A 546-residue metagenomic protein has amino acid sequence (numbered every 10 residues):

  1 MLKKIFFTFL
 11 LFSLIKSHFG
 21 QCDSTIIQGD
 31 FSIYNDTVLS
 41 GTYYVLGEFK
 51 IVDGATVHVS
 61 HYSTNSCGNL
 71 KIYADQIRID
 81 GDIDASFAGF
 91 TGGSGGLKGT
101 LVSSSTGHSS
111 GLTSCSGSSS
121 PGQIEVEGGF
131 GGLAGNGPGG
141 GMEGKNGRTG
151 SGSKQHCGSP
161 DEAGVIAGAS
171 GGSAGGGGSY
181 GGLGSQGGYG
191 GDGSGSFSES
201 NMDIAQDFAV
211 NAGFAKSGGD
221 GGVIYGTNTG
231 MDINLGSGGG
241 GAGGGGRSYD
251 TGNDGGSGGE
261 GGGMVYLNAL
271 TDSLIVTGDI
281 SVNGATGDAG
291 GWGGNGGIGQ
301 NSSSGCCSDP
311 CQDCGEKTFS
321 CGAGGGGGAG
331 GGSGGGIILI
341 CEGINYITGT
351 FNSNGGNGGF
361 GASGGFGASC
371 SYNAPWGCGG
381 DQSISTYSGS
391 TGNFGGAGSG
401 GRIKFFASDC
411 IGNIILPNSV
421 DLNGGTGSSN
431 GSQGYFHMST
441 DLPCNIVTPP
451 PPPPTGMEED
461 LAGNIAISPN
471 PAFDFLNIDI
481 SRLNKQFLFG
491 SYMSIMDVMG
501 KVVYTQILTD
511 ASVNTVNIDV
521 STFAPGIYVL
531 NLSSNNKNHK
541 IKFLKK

Functional and structural regions predicted by a protein language model:
M1-S24, V529, K540: Bacterial Sec-dependent N-terminal signal peptides
K16, L461-S468, A472-K546: C-terminal outer-membrane/trafficking sorting elements
F19-I26, G379-G380, I384-Y387, F405-P454: Extracellular/surface-exposed low-complexity segments
F19-R78, D82, A88, G245 (+1 more regions): N-terminal domain-start segments of secreted/luminal proteins
I26-Y34, Y43-F49, D75-I79, L267-V276 (+2 more regions): Extracellular beta-solenoid/beta-roll
S32, D36-V38, Y44, T56 (+9 more regions): Disulfide-stabilized cysteine-rich extracellular repeat microdomains
S66-N69, Y73-T271, I275-I338, T348-R402 (+1 more regions): Glycine-centric low-complexity/flexibility signal
